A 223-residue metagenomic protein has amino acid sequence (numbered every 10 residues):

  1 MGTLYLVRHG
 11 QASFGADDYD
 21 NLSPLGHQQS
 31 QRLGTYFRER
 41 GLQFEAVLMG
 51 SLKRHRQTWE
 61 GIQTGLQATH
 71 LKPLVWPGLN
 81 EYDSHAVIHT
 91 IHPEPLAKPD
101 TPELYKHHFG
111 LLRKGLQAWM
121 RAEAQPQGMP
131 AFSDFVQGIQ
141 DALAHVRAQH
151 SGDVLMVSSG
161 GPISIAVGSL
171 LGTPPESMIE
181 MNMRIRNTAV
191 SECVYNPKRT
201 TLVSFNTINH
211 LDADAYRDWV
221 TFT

Functional and structural regions predicted by a protein language model:
G2, L74, N80-Y105, S133 (+2 more regions): Acidic, low-complexity terminal tails and accessory targeting/binding regions of phosphate-metabolizing enzymes
T3-Y5, G10-G61, G128-V136: Loop-to-helix element that buttresses phosphate recognition and phosphoryl-transfer chemistry
G10, G160, N206-I208: Active-site metal-binding loops of divalent metal-dependent hydrolases
G34-L111: Phosphate-coordination/substrate-recognition cap region in phosphate-metabolizing enzymes
Y36, D141-H145: A generic secondary-structure signal
R40-L42, V146-S151: Glycine-rich phosphate-binding loop signature in dinucleotide/nucleotide-binding domains
P99-D134: Short glycine/proline- and acidic residue-enriched helix-loop micro-motifs that form flexible lids or anion-recognition
L155-A166: A short beta-strand-loop-alpha-helix capping motif that often carries His-Thr
